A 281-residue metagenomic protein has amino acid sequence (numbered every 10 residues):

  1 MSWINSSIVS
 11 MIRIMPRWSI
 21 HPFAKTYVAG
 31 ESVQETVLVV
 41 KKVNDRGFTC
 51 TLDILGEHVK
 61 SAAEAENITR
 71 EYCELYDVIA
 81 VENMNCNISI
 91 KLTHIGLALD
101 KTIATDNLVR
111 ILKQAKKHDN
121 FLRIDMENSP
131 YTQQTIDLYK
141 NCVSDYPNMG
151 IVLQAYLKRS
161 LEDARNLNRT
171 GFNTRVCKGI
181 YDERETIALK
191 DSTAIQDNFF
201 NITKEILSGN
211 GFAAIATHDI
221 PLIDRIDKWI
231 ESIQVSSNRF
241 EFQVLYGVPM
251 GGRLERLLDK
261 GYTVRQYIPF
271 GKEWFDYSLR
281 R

Functional and structural regions predicted by a protein language model:
M1-R281: Positively charged, amphipathic and often flexible ligand-engagement surfaces
